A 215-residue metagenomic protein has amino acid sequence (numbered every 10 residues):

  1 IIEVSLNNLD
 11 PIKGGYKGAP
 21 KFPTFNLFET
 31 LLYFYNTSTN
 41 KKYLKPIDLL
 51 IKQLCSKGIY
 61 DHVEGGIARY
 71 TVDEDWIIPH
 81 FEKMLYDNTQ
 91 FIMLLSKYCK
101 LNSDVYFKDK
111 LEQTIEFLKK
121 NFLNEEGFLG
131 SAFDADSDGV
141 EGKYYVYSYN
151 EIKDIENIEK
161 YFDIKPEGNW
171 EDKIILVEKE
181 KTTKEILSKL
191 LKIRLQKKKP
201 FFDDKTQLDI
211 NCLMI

Functional and structural regions predicted by a protein language model:
I1-I215: Glycan-recognition and catalytic cores of secretory/periplasmic carbohydrate-active enzymes
